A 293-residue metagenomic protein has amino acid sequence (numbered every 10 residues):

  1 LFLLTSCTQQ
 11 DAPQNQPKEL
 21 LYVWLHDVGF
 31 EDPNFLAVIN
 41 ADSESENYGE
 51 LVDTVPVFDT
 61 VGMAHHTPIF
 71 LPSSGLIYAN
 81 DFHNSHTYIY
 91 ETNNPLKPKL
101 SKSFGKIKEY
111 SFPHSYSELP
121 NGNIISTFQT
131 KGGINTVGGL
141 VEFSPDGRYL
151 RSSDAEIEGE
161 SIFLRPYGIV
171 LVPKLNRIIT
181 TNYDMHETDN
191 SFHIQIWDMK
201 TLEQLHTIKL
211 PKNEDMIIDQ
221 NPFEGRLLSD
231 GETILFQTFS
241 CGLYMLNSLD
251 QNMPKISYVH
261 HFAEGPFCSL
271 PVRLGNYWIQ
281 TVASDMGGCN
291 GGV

Functional and structural regions predicted by a protein language model:
N15-P17, L71-S74, E118-N121, V172-L175 (+2 more regions): Residue-level detector of Asp-centered blade-edge/turn motifs that repeat once per structural unit in beta-propeller
D27-F30, H83-H86, T130-I134, D184-T188 (+2 more regions): Short glycine/acidic-enriched loop and turn motifs that connect beta-strands
V38-N47, I89-P98, P145-R148, I196-L205 (+2 more regions): Short loop/turn segments immediately following beta-strands, especially the blade-tip and inter-blade linker loops
N47-V57, K97-K106, L150-I157, Q204-K212 (+1 more regions): Beta-propeller fold detector
Y48-E118: Blade-loop segments of beta-propeller domains
V61-I69, K108-Y116, I162-V170, D219-R226 (+1 more regions): Repeated scaffold domains used in trafficking and secretory/extracellular systems, primarily beta-propellers
N94-P173, N182-D184, L210: Asp-box/WD-like beta-propeller blade repeats and closely related beta-sheet repeat scaffolds
V172-V293: Beta-propeller domains
